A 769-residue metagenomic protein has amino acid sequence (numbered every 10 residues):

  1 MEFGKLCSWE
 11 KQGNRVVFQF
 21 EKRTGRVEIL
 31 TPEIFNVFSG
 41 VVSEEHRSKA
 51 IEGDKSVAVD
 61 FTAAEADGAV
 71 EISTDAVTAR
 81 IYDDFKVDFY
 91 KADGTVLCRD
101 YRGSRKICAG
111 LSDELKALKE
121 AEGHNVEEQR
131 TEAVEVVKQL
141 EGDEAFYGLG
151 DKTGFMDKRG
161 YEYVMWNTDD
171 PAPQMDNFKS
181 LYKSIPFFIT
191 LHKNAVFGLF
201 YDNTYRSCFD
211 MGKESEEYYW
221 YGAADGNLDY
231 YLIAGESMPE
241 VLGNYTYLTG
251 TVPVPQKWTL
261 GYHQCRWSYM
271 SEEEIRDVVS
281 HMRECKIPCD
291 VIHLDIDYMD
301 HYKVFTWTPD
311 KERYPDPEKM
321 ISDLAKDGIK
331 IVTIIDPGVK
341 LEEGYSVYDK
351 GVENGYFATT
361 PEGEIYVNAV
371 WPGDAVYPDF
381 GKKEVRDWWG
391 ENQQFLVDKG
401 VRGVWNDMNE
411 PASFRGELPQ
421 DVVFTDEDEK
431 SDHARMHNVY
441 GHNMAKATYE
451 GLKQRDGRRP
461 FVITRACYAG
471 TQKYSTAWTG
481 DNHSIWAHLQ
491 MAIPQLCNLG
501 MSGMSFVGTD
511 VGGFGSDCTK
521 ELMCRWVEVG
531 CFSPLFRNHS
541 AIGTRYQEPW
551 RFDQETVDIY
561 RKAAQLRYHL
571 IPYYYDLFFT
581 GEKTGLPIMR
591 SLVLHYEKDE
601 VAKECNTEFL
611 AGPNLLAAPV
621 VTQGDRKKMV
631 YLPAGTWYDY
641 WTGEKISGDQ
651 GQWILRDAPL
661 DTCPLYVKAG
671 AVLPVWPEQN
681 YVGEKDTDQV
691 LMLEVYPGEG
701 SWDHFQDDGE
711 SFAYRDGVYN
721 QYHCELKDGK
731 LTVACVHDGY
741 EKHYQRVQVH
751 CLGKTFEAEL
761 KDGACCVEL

Functional and structural regions predicted by a protein language model:
M1-W9, G13, T24-V70: A low-complexity, Ser/Thr/Gly/Pro-enriched, surface-exposed linker/loop concept that marks segments flanking
Q19-F20, F61-Q256, R266, E272 (+4 more regions): Catalytic and substrate-binding clefts that recognize carbohydrates or anionic sugar/phosphate headgroups
R26-E33, S48-D54, A79-G94, Y740-K754: Extended Gly/Ser/Thr-rich low-complexity repeat segments, especially those forming or decorating extracellular
I29, S39, T74, I81-D83 (+17 more regions): Glycine-rich, histidine-containing beta strand-loop boundary motifs that form or position
I34, E71, T78, P186-F187 (+21 more regions): Beta-sheet entry/capping signal
V42, D100, P288-I559, H595-E597 (+1 more regions): Aromatic- and carboxylate-enriched substrate-binding clefts and catalytic-loop regions of carbohydrate-active enzymes
E45-D60, Y640-L660, T755-L769: Solvent-exposed beta-strand/loop surfaces of large extracellular or lumenal domains
Y449-G451, R455-P460, C467-W478, A492 (+3 more regions): Catalytic core of carbohydrate-active enzymes
